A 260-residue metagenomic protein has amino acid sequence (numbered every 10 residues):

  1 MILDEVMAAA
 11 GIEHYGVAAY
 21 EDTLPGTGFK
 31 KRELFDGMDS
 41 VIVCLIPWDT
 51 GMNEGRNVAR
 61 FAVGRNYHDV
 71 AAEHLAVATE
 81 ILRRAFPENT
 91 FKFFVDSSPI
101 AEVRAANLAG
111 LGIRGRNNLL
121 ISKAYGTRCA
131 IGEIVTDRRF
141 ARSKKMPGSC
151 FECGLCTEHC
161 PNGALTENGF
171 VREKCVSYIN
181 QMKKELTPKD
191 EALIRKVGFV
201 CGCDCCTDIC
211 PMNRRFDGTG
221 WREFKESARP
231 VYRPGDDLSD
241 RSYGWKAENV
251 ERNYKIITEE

Functional and structural regions predicted by a protein language model:
M1-S149: Auxiliary alpha/beta "docking" domains used to position bulky ligands
D137-F140, K144, K174, I179-E185: A short, charged helix-loop
R142-F151, L193-C203: Immediate flanking context of iron-sulfur cluster ligation sites
R142-K144, E158, E167, E185-D190: Glycine- and acidic-residue-rich phosphate-binding/metal-coordinating active-site segment common to enzymes that handle
L155-N180, R195-F224: Iron-sulfur cluster-binding cysteine motifs and their immediate structural context in ferredoxin-like electron-transfer
P234-D240: Alpha-helical adaptor scaffolds
W245-N253: Long, compositionally biased charged/polar accessory segments in the mid-to-C-terminal portions of proteins
N253, I257-E260: Core register positions within helices of long alpha-helical scaffolds
